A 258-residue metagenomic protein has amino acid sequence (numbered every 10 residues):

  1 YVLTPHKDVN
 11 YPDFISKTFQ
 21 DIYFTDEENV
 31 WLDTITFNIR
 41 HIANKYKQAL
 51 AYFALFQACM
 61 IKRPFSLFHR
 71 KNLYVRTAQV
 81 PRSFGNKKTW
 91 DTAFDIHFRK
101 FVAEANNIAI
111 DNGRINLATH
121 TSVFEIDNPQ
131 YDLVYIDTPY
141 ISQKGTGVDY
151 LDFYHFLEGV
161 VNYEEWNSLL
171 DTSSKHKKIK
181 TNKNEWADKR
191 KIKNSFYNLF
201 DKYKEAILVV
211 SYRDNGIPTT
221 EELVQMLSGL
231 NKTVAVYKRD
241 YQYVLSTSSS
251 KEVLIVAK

Functional and structural regions predicted by a protein language model:
T4-D149, E165-S173: SAM-dependent nucleic-acid methyltransferase catalytic core
Y135-D137, V209, V256: Structural motif
P139, S211-N215, R239: Short, loop-centered acidic/histidine patches that primarily coordinate divalent metals
I141-K191: Mobile active-site "lid"/loop adjacent to the S-adenosyl-L-methionine
S142-K144, G216-T219, V244-L245: Flexible loop/turn segments at secondary-structure boundaries
I179-N231: Conserved Class I SAM-dependent methyltransferase catalytic core
T220-K258: Class I S-adenosyl-L-methionine
